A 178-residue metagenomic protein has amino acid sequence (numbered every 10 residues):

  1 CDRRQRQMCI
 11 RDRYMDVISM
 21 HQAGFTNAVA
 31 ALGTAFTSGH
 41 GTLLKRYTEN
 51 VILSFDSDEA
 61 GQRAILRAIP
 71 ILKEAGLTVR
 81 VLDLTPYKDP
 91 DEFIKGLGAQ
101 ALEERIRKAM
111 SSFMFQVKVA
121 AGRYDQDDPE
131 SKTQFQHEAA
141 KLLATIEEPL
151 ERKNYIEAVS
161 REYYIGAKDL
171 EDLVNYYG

Functional and structural regions predicted by a protein language model:
C1-R6, I10: Single conserved hydrophobic/aromatic residue that forms the stacking wall/gate of nucleotide- or nucleobase-binding
Q7, A35-V51, F55-G178: A charged alpha-helical hairpin associated with nucleic-acid processing machineries
D16: Conserved sugar-transfer catalytic core signal across GT-A, GT-B, and GT-C glycosyltransferases
S19-T26, Y47: Alpha-helix C-terminal capping segments
T26-G33: Short hydrophobic/aromatic-enriched beta-strand-loop microsegments
